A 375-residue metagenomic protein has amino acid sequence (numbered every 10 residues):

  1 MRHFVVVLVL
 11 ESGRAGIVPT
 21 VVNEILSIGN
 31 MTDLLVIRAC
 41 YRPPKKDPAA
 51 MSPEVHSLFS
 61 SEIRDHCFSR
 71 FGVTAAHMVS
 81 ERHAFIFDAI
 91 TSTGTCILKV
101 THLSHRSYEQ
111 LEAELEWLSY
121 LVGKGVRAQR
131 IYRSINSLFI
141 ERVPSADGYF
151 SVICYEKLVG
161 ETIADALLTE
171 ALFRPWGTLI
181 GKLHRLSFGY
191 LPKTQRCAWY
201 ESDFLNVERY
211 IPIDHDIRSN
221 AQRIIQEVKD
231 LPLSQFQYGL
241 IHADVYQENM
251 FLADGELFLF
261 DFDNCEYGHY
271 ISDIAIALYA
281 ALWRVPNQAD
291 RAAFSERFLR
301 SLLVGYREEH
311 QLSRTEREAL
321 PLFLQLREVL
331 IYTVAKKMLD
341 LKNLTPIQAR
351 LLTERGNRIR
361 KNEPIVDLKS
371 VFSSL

Functional and structural regions predicted by a protein language model:
V22-I135, E256, S373-L375: Conserved NTP-binding catalytic cores of kinases and kinase-like/nucleotidyltransferase enzymes across multiple kinase
L58-D65, F188-K193, D203-A243, A253: An alpha-helical support segment within catalytic cores of ATP-dependent transferases
R82-T93, I97, I131, Q226-S272: Active-site acidic catalytic loop and adjacent metal/ATP-binding pocket of ATP-dependent phosphoryl transfer enzymes
G94-Y190: ATP-binding pocket architecture of kinase catalytic cores
I163-D216, Y238, R350: A cross-family kinase active-site recognition segment
A171, R314-L324: All-alpha amphipathic helical-bundle segments outside canonical DNA-binding/catalytic cores that form hydrophobic
I271-H310, R327-K342: Active-site activation/catalytic loop segments of kinase-like enzymes and analogous catalytic loops in related
I331-L375: ATP/Mg2+ or Mg2+-diphosphate-binding catalytic cores that bind nucleotide phosphates or diphosphates via glycine-rich
